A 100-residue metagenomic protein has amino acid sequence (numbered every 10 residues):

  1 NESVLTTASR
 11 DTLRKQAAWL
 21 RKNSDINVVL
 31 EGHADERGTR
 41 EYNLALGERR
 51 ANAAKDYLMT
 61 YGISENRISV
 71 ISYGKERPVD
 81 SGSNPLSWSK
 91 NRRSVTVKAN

Functional and structural regions predicted by a protein language model:
E2-E31, K55-T60, E65, T96-N100: Periplasmic peptidoglycan-binding/anchoring modules of Gram-negative envelope and division proteins
H33-N100: Periplasmic OmpA-like peptidoglycan-binding domain that tethers envelope proteins to the cell wall
